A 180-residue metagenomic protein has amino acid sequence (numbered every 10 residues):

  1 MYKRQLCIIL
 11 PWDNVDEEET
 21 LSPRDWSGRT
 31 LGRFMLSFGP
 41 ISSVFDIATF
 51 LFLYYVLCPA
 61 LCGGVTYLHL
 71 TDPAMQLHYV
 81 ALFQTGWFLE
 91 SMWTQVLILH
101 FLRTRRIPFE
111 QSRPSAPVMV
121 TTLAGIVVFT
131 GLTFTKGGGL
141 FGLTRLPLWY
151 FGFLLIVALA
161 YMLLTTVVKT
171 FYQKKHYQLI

Functional and structural regions predicted by a protein language model:
K3-I180: C-terminal transmembrane helices and immediately adjacent loops/tails of multi-pass membrane transport proteins
